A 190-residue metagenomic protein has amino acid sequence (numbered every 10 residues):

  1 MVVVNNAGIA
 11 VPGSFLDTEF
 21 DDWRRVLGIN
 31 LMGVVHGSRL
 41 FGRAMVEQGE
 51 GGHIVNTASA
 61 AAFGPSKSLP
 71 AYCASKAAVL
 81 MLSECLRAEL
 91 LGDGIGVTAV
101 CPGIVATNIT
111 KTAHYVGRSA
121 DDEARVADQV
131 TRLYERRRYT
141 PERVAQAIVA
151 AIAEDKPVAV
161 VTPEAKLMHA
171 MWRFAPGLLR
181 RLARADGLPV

Functional and structural regions predicted by a protein language model:
N6-V11: Conserved NAD(P)H cofactor-binding loop of Rossmann-fold oxidoreductase domains
S14-F15, D22-R24: Substrate-binding pocket helix/loop in short-chain dehydrogenase/reductase
L16, S66-P70: Active-site loop immediately N-terminal to the catalytic Tyr-X3-Lys motif of short-chain dehydrogenase/reductase
S38, S75: Active-site helix of classical SDR
S59: Residue(s) in the substrate-gating loop at a strand-loop-helix junction that position the organic substrate next
G64, C85-G96: Active-site-adjacent segment of SDR/Rossmann-fold oxidoreductases
G92-P163: SDR active-site lid
